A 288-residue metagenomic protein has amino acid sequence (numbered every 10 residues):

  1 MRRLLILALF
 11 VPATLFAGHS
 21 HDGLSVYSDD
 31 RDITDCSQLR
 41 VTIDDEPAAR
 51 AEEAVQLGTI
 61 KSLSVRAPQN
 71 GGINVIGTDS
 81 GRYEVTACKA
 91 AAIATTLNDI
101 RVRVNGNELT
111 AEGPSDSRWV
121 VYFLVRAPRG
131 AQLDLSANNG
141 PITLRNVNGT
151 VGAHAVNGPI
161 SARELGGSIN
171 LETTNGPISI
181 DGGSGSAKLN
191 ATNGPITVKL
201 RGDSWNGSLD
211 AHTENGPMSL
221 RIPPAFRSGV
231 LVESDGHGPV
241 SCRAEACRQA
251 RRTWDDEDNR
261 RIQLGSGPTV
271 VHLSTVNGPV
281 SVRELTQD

Functional and structural regions predicted by a protein language model:
L4-L7, L15-Y83, A90-I93, P114-V120 (+4 more regions): Short acidic/polar N-terminal linker immediately downstream of export determinants
A49-S64, G72-I76, T95-S168, I178-I180 (+2 more regions): Right-handed parallel beta-helix
A54-Q56, P114, I169, D181-D288: Short, surface-exposed interaction patches in beta-rich subdomains that mediate adhesion/assembly near membranes
G71, G81-Y83, G140-I142, G158 (+5 more regions): Glycine-centered loop/turn positions within well-structured domains that cap or flank conserved ligand/cofactor-binding
D79-Y83, V121, A131, W205-G207 (+2 more regions): A generic structural signal for short beta-strands and their flanking turns/coil linkers
